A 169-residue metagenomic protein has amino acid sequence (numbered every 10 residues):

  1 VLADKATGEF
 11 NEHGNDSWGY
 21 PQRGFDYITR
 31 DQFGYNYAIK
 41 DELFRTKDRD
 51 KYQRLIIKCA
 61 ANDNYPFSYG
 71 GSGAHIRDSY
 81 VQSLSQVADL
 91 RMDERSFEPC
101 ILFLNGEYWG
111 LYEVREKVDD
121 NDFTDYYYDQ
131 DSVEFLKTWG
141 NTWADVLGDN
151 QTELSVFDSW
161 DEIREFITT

Functional and structural regions predicted by a protein language model:
V1-T169: Phosphate-handling architecture centered on phosphoinositide signaling
